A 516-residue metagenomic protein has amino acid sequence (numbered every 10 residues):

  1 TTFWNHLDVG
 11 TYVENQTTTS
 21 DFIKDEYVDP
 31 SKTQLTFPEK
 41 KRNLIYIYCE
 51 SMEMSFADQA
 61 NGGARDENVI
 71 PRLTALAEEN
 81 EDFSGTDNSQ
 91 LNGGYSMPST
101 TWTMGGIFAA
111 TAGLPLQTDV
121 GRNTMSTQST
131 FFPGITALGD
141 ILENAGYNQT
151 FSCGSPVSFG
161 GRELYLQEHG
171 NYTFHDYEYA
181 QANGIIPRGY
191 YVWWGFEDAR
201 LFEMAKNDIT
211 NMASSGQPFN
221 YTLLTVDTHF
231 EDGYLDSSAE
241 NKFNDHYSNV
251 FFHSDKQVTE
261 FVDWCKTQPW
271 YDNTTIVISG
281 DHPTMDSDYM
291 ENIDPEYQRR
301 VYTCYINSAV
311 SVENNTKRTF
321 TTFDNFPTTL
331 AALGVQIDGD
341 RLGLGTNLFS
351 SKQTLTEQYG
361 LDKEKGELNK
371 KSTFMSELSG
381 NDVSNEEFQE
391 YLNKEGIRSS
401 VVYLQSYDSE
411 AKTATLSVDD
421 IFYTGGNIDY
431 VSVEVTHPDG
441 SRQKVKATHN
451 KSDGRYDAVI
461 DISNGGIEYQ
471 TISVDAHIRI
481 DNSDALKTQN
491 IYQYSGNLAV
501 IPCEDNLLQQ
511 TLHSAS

Functional and structural regions predicted by a protein language model:
T1-R42, Y46, E53-F219, V226-N241 (+3 more regions): Active-site-proximal alpha/beta segments of enzymes that process anionic O-linked groups
G105-T118, I293-V335: Substrate-binding rim/cap in mid-to-C-terminal beta-strand-loop elements of soluble/periplasmic
D140, V157-L166, A309-E434, E468 (+2 more regions): Membrane-interface soluble catalytic domains
H253-N292, L330, Q336: Metal-dependent active-site segment of extracytoplasmic phospho-/sulfohydrolases and closely related
S441-D453: Solvent-exposed serine/threonine-rich low-complexity stretches and specific carbohydrate-binding patches
N450-S463: Aromatic sugar-binding surface patches on proteins that engage polysaccharides or sugar-phosphate polymers
D461-S473: Surface-exposed, short loops/turns at beta-strand junctions within beta-sandwich domains
S473-R479: Extracellular recognition modules
